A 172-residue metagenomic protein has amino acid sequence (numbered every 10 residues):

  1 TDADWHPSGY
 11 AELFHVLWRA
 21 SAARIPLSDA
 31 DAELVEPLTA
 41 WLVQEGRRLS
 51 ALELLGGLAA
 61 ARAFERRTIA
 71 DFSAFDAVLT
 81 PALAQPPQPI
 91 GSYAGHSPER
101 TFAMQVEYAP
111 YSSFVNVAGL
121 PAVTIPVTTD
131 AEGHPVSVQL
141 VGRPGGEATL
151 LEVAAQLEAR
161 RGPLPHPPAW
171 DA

Functional and structural regions predicted by a protein language model:
T1-W5: Acidic-enriched catalytic cores of C-N bond-cleaving enzymes acting on peptides and small amides
Y10, P86-G91, H134, L150: Short glycine-/acidic-enriched loop or helix-start segments at secondary-structure transitions that form or flank
F14-L17, G56, Q88-A109: Short, surface-exposed loop/helix-turn segments at secondary-structure junctions that function as lids/hinges flanking
V16-I69, P81, Q85, T124-V127 (+1 more regions): Short helix-loop capping/hinge segments that flank enzyme active sites or metal/cofactor-binding pockets
L55, A59, R66, N116-A172: Structural helix-boundary/capping segments
I69, R100-P126: Small-aliphatic-rich amphipathic alpha-helix that forms the alpha element of a beta-alpha
F72: Basic phosphate/pyrophosphate-binding loop/patch that engages nucleotide-derived ligands
D76-A77: Short, Asp-centered acidic motifs that coordinate Mg2+ and/or phosphate in catalytic or ligand-binding sites
